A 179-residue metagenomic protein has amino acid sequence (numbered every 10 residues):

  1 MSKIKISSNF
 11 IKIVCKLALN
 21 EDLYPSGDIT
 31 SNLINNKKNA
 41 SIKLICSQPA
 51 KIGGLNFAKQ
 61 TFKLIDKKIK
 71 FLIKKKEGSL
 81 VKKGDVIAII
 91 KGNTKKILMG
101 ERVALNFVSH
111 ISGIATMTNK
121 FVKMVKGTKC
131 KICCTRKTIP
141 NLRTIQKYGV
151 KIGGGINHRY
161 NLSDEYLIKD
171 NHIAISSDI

Functional and structural regions predicted by a protein language model:
S2-I179: Acidic/glycine-rich phosphate/pyrophosphate-binding loops and surrounding catalytic core that coordinate Mg2+
